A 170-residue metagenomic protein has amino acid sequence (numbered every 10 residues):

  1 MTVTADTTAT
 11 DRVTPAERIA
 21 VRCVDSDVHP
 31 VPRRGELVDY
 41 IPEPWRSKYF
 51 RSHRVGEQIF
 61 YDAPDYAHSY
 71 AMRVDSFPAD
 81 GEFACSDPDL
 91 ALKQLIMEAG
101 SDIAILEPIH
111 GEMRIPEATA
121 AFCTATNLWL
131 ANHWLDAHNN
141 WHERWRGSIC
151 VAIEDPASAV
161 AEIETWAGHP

Functional and structural regions predicted by a protein language model:
M1-P170: Helix-coil boundary/capping segments in enzymes
